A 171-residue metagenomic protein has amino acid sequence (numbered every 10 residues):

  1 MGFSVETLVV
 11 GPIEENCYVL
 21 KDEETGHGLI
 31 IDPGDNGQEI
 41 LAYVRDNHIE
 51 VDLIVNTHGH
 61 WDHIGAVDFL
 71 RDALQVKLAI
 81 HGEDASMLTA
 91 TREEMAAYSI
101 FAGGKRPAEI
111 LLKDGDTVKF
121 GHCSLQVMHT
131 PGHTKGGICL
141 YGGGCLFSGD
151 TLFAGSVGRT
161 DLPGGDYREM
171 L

Functional and structural regions predicted by a protein language model:
G2-N47, C139-S148: Conserved beta-strand hairpin/beta-sheet module of binuclear metal-dependent hydrolase folds, prominently
E6, V55, Q126: Conserved Rossmann-like nucleotide-binding pocket used by diverse enzymes that bind dinucleotide cofactors
L8, L112, T130: Hydrophobic residues at beta-strand termini and immediately following loops that shape nucleotide-binding pockets
E14, G37-Q38, I64, S124 (+1 more regions): Structural motif corresponding to alpha-helix initiation and N-cap regions
E24-T25, D35, W61, D84 (+3 more regions): Short, glycine/acidic-enriched loop or turn micro-motifs at the edges of active sites
I30-I31, D52-G59, L78-H81, H129-G132 (+2 more regions): Active-site neighborhood of phospho(di)ester-bond hydrolases with catalytic His/Asp-centered motifs
N36-F120: Active-site HxH/HxHxD metal-binding segment of metal-dependent hydrolases
E93-A97, T117, C123-L171: Metallo-beta-lactamase
